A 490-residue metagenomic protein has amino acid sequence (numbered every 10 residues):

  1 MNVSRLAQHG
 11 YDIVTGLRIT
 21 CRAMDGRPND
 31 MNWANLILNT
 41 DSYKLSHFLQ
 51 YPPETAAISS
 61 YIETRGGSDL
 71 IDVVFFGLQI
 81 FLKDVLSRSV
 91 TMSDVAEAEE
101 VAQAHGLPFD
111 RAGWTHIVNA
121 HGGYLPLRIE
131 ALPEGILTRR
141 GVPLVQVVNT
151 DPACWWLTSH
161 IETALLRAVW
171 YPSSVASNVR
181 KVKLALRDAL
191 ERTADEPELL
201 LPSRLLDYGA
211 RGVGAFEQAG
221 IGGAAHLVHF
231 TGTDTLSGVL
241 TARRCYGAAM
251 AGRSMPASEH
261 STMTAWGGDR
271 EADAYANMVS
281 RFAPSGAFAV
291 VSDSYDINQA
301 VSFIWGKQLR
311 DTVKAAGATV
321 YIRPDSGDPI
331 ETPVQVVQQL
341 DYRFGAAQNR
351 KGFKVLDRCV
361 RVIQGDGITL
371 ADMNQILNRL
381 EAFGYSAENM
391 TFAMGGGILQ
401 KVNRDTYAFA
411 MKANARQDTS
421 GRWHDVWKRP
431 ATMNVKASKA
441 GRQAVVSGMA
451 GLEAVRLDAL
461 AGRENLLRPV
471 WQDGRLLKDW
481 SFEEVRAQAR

Functional and structural regions predicted by a protein language model:
V3-S4: Extreme N-terminal basic, low-complexity initiation segments that serve as generic localization/processing leaders
Q8-Y11: Low-complexity, intrinsically disordered or signal/transmembrane-proximal segments
L17, D25-Y61, R65-S68, I117-P126 (+2 more regions): Buried, small/hydrophobic-residue-enriched core segments of structured protein domains
L17, G26-I80, V228-F230, T235-L236 (+8 more regions): Gly/Ser/Thr/Ala-enriched C-terminal appendages of enzymes
I58-D110: Low-complexity, highly charged intrinsically disordered N-terminal segments that act as targeting/localization
S89-V147: Glycine-rich, N-terminal phosphate-binding loop and its surrounding beta-alpha-beta segment
